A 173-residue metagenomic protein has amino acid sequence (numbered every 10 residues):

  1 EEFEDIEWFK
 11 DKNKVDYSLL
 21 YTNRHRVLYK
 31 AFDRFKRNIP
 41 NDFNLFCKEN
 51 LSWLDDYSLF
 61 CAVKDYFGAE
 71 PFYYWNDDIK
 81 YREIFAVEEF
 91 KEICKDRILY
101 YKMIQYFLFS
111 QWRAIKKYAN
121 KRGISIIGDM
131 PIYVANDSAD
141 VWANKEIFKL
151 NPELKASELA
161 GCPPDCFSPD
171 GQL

Functional and structural regions predicted by a protein language model:
E1-F109, V134-L173: Alpha-amylase-like alpha-glycosidases and glucanotransferases acting on alpha-linked glucans and related
Y101, Q105-V134: Conserved, well-ordered alpha-helix/loop/beta-strand core segments that scaffold catalytic motifs
